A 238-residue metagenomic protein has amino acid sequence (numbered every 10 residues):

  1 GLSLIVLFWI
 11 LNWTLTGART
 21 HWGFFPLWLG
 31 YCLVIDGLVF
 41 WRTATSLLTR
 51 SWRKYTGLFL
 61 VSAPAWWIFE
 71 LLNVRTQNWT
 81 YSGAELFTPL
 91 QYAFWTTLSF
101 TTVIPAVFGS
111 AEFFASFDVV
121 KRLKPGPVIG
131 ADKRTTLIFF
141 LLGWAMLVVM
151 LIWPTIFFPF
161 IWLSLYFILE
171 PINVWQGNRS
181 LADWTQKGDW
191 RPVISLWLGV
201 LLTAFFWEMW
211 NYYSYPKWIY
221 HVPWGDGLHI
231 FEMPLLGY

Functional and structural regions predicted by a protein language model:
G1-Y238: Aromatic-rich, lipid-facing transmembrane alpha helices and their immediate juxtamembrane interface loops in integral
